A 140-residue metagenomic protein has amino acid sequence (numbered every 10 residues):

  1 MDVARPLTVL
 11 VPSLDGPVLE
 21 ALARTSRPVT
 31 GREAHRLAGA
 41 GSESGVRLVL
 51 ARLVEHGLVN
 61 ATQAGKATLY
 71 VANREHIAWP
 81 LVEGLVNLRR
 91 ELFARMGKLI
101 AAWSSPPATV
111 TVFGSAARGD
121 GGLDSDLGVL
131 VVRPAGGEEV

Functional and structural regions predicted by a protein language model:
M1-V110: Helical scaffold of the NTase/Pol beta-like nucleotidyltransferase catalytic core
G114-E139: Catalytic metal-binding acidic patch
